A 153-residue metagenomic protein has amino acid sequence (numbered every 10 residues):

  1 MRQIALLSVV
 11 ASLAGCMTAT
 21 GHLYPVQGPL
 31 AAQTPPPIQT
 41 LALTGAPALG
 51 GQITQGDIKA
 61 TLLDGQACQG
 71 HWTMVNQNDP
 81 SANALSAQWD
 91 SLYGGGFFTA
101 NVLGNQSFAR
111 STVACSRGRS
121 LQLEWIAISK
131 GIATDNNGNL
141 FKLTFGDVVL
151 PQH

Functional and structural regions predicted by a protein language model:
M1-M17: Sec-dependent bacterial lipoprotein signal peptides
S12-T34: Bacterial Sec signal peptide processing site at the extreme N-terminus
P25, L62, S91, C115 (+1 more regions): Acidic surface patches and DE-rich sequence motifs
T34-H71: Post-signal-peptide N-terminal segment of Sec-exported extracytoplasmic proteins
V75-N105: Mixed-charge, low-complexity intrinsically disordered segments
F97-G138: Acidic, glycine-rich flexible loop segments
G138-H153: Short, low-complexity, Pro/Ser/Thr/Gly-rich segments in the mature regions of secreted, periplasmic
